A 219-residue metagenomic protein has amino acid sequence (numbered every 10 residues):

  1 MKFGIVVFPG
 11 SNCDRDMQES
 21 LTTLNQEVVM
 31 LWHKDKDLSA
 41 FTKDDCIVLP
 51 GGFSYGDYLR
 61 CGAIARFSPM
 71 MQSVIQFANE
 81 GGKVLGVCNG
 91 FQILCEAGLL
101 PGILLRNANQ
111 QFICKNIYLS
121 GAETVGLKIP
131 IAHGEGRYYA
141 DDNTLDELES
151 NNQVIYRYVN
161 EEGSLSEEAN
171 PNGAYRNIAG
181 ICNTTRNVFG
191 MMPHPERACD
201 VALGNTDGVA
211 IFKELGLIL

Functional and structural regions predicted by a protein language model:
M1-V87, L94-P101, N107-I113, E147-E149 (+4 more regions): N-terminal beta1-alpha1 cap of cysteine-dependent amidohydrolase-like domains
G82-K83, F91, K115-I117, V125-L127: Generic beta-strand structural signal
V84, Q111, K128-I129, R137 (+1 more regions): A residue-level structural signature of the nucleotidyltransferase/glycosyltransferase Rossmann-like core
G90-F91, E135, E196: Alpha-helical hydrophobic packing sites
Y118, N187-V188: Structural motif
S120-T184: Catalytic beta-strand/loop cores that center a nucleophilic Ser/Cys/Thr and support acyl-enzyme chemistry
M191-P195: Glycine-rich phosphate-binding loops of nucleotide-dependent enzymes
